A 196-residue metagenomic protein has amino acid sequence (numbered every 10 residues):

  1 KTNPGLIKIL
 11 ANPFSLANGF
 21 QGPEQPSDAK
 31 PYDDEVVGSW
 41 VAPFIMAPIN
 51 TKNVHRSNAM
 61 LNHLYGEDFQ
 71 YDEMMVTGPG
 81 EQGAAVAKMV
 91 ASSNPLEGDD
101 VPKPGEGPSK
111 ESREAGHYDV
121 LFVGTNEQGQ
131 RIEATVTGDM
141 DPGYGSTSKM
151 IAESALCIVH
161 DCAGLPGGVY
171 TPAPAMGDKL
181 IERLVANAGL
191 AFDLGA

Functional and structural regions predicted by a protein language model:
K1-A196: C-terminal catalytic/substrate-binding lobe primarily of soluble NAD(P)-dependent oxidoreductases
